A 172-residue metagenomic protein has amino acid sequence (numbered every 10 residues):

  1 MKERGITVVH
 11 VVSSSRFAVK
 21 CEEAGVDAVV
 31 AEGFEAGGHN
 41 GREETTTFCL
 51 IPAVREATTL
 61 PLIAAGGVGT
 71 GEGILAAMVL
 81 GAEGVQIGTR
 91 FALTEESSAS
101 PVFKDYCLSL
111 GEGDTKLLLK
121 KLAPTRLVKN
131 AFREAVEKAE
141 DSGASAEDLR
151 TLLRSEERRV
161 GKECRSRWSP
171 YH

Functional and structural regions predicted by a protein language model:
M1-L60, G71-E72, A76-L80: Alpha/beta enzyme core
A36, L93, S166: Active-site micro-motifs of SAM-dependent methyltransferase domains
G41-I63, G69-K162: Conserved active-site-proximal phosphate/metal-binding subdomains
G161-H172: Positively charged, low-complexity/disordered segments
